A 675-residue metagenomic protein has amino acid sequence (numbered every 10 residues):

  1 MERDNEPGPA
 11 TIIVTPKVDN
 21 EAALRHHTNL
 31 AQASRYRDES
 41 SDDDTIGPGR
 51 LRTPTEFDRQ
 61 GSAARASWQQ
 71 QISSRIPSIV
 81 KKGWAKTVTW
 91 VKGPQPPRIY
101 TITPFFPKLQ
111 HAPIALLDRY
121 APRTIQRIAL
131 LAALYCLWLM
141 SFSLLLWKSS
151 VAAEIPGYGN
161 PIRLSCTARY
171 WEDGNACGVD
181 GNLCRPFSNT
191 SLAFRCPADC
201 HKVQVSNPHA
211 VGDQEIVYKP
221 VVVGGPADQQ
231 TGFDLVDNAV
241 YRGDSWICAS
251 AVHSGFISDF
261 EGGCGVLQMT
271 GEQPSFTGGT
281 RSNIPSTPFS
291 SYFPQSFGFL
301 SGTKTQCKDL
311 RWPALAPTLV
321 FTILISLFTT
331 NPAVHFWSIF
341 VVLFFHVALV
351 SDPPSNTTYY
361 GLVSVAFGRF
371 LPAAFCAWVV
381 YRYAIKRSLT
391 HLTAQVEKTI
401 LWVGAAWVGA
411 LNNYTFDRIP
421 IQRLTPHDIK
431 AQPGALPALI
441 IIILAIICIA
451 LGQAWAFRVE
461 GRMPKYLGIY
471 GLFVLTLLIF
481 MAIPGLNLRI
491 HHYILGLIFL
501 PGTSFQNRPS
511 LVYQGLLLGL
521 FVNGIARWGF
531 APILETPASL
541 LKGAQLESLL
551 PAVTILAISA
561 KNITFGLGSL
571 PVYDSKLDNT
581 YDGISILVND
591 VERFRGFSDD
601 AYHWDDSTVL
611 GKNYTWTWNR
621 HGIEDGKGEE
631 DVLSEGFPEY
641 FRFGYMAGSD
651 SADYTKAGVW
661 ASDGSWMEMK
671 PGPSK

Functional and structural regions predicted by a protein language model:
E2-R3, P7-A316, V632-E639, A647-K675: Soluble extramembrane domains flanking the early transmembrane region of eukaryotic membrane proteins
L109-A112, L116, Y292-S296, D309-L319 (+4 more regions): Short hydrophobic alpha-helical membrane-embedded segments
W147-Y170, S338-F345, T357-V365, L389-V396 (+4 more regions): Interhelical loop segments of eukaryotic multi-pass membrane proteins
C184-S188, F367-L371, Y493-G502, L517-G529 (+2 more regions): Juxtamembrane/interfacial segments around transmembrane helices
F293-K430, A435-G452: Hydrophobic alpha-helical transmembrane segments corresponding to the first two to three helices of multi-pass helical
L319, H346-P353, L511-G543: Multi-pass membrane glycosyltransferase architecture that uses lipid-linked
I385-P532: Generic detector of multi-pass transmembrane helix bundles and their immediately adjacent loops in polytopic membrane
G529, I533, P537-K675: Extended, intrinsically disordered cytoplasmic tails
